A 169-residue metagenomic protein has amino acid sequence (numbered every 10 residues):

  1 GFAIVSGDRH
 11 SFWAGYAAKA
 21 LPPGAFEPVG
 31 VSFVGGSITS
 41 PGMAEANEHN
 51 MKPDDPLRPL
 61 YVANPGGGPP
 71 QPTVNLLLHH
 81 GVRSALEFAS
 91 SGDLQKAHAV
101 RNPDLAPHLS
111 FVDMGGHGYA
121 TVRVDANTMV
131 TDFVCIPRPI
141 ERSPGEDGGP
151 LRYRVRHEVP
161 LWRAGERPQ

Functional and structural regions predicted by a protein language model:
G1-Q169: Long, structured stretches of catalytic cores involved in phosphate-ester chemistry, encompassing
